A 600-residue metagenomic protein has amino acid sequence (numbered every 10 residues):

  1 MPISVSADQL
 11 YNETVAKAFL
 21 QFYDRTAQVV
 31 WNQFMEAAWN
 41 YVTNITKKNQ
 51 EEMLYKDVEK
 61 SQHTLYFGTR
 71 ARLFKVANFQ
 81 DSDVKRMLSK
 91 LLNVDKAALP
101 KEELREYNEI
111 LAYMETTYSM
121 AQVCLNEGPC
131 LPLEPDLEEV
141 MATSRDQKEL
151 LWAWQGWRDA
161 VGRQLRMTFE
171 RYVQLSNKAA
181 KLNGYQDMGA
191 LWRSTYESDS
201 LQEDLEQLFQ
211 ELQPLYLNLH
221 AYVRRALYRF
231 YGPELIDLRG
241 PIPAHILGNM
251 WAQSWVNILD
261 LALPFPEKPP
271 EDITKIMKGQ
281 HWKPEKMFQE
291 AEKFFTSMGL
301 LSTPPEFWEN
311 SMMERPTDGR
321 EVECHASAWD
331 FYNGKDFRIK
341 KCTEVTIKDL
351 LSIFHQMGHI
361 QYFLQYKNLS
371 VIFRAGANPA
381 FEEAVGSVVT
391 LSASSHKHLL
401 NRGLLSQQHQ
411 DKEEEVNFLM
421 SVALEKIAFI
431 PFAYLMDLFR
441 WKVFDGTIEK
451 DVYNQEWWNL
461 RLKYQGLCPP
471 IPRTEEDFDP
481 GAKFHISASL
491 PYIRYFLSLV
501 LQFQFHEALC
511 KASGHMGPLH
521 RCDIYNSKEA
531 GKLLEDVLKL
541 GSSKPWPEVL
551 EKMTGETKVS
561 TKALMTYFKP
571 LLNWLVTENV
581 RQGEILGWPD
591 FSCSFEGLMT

Functional and structural regions predicted by a protein language model:
P2-E170, G189, K483-I493, P547 (+4 more regions): N-terminal helix-rich structural modules
V5-A16, T43, K47-Q50, S82 (+12 more regions): C-terminal, non-catalytic "cap/extension" segments appended to globular domains
V30, A179, L215, Y222 (+5 more regions): Short alpha-helical functional segments enriched in proximate histidine and acidic residues
Y41-E59, F74-A98, E127-E149, K181-L201 (+5 more regions): Charge-rich, acidic-biased intrinsically disordered regions
G128-T143, E149-W152, R163, E170-K340 (+4 more regions): Active-site-proximal, well-structured secondary-structure segments within enzyme catalytic domains
A190, S194, C342, F363-V389 (+1 more regions): Post-HEXXH active-site segment of zinc metalloproteases
S297-L300, H359, F363-K367, S395: Conserved helix-loop functional segments at active or binding sites
T343, Q356: Ligand-binding pocket scaffold of soluble enzyme catalytic domains
